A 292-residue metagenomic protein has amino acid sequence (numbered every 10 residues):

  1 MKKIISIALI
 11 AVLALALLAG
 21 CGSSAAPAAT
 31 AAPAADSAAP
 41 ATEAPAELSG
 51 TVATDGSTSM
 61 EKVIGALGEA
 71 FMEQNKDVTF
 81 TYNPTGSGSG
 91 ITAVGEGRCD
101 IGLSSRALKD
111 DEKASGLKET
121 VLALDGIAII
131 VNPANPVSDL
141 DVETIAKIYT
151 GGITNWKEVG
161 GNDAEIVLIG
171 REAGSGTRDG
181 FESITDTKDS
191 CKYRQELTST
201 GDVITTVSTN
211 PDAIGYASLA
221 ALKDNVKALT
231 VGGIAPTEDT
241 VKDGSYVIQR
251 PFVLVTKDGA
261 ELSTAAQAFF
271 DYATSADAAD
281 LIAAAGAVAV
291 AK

Functional and structural regions predicted by a protein language model:
M1-L9: Positively charged n-region of N-terminal signal peptides that target proteins for export
A11-L15: Alpha-helical transmembrane segments
A16-G20: C-terminal motif of bacterial Sec signal peptides marking the signal peptidase cleavage site
G22-K292: Exported/periplasmic ABC-transporter solute-binding proteins
